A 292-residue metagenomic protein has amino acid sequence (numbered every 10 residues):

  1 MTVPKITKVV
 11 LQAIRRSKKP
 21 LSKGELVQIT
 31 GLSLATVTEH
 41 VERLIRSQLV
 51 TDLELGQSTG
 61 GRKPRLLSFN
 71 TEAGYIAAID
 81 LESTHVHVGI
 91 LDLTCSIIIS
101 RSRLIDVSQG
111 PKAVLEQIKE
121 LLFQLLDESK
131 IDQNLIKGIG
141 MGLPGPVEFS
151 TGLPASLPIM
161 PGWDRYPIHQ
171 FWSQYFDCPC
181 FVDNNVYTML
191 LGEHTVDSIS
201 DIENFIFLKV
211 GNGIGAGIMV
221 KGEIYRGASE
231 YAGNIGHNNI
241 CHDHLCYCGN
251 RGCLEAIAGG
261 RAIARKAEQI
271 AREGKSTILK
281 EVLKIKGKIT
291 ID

Functional and structural regions predicted by a protein language model:
M1-I29: Extreme N-terminal segment that seeds HTH/winged-HTH DNA-binding domains in transcriptional regulators
K19-D52: N-terminal helix-turn-helix
D52-I76, C180-F205: Conserved phosphate-binding catalytic cores of ATP/NTP-utilizing and phosphoryl-transfer enzymes
G61-S100, F207-V220: Gly/Thr-rich phosphate-binding beta-strand-loop-beta motif of the actin/hexokinase/Hsp70
S100-F123, D127-N204: Glycine-rich phosphate-binding loop and adjoining helix at the ATP-binding site of ATP-dependent phosphoryl-transfer
D201-A258: Glycine-rich phosphate-binding loop of actin/hexokinase-like ATP-binding domains
L254-D292: A mobile "lid/hinge" subdomain adjacent to the ATP/sugar-phosphate binding pocket shared across diverse ATP-dependent
